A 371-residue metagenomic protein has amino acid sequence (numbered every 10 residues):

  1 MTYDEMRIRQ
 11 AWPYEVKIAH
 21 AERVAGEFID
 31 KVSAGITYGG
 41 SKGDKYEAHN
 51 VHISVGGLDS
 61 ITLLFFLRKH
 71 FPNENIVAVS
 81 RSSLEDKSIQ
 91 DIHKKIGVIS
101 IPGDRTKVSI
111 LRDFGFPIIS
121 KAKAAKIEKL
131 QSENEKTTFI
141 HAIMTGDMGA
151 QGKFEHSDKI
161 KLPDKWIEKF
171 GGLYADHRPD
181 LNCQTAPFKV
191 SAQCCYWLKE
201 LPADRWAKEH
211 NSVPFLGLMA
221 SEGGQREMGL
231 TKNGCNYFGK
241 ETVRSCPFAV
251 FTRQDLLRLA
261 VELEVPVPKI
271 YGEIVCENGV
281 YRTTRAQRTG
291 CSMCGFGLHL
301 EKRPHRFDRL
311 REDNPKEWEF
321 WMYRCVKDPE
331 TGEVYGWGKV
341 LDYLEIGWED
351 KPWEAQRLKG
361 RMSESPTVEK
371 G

Functional and structural regions predicted by a protein language model:
T2-D255, A260-E262, G371: ATP-dependent adenylation/nucleotidyltransferase module used to activate substrates
T2-I8, G39-N50, K240-E241, T252-G371: ATP/NTP-dependent adenylation/nucleotidyl-transfer catalytic domains that generate, transfer, or process NMP-activated
